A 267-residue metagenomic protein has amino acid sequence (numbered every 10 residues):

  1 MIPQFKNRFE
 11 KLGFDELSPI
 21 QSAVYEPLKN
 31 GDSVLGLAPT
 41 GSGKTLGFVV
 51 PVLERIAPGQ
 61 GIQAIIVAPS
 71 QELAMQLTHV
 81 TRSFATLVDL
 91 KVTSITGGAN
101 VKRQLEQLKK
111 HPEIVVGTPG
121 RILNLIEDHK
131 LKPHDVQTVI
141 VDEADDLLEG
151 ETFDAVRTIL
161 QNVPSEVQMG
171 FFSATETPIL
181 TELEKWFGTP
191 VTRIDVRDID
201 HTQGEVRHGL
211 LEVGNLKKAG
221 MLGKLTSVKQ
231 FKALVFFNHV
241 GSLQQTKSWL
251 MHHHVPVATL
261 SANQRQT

Functional and structural regions predicted by a protein language model:
M1-L37: Conserved pre-motif I regulatory segment
I2, Q60-E127, D135-T138, P256-T259: Conserved nucleic-acid-binding Ia/Ib motif block in the N-terminal RecA-like helicase ATPase lobe
S22-V34, K44-G59, V80-F84: Walker A/P-loop NTP-binding motif
V34-L37, I65, G170, L234: Short hydrophobic/aromatic beta-strand immediately N-terminal to the Walker A/P-loop
A38-S42: The conserved Walker
K102-Q107, Q244-W249, V255-T267: Conserved helicase ATPase core of P-loop NTP-dependent helicases/translocases
N124, K132-I199: Post-DEXD/H (motif II) to motif III coupling segment of the RecA-like Helicase ATP-binding lobe
G204-W249: Conserved interdomain hinge at the start of the Helicase C-terminal
